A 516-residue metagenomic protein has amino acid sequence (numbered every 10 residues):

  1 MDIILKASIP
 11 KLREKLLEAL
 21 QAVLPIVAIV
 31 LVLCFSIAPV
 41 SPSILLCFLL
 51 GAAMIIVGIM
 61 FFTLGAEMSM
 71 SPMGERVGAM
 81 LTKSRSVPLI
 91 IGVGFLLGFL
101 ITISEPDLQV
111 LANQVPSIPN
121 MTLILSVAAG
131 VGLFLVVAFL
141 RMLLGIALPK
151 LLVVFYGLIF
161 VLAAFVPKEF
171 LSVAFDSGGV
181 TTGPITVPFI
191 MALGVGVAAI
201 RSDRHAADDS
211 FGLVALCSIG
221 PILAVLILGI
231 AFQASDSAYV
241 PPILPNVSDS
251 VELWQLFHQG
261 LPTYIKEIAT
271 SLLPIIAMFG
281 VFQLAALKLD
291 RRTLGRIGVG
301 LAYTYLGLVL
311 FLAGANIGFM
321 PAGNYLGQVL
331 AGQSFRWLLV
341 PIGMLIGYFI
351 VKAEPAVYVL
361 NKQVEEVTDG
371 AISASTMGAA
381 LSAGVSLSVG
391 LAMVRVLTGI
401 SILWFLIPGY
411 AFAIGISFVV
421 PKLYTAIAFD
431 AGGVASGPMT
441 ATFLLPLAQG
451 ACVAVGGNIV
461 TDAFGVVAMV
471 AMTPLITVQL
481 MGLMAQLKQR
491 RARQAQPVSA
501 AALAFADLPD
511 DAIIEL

Functional and structural regions predicted by a protein language model:
M1-A19, V23, G74-P88, S202-L213 (+6 more regions): Intrinsically disordered, low-complexity non-transmembrane regions of multi-pass membrane transporters
D2, A138-V153, E169, R201-N246 (+4 more regions): Juxtamembrane and boundary regions of transmembrane helices in multi-pass small-molecule transporters and channels
R13-A19, V40-L50, T82, V115-I124 (+7 more regions): Interfacial loop-to-helix junctions that mark the boundaries of transmembrane helices in multi-pass membrane
E14-A22, L46-A52, M80-L89, L148-V153 (+3 more regions): Alpha-helical transmembrane segments and their helix-start/interface "positive-inside/aromatic belt" motifs in integral
L24-I37, G51-F61, V93-L100, G130-R141 (+10 more regions): Hydrophobic core segments of alpha-helical transmembrane domains in multi-pass membrane transport and ion-translocation
V32-L46, A66-G74, L100-V115, F134-I146 (+11 more regions): Transmembrane helix-loop junctions in multi-pass membrane proteins
G78-M80, V87-L158, R336-S417: Helix-loop-helix junctions within the multi-pass membrane cores of secondary transporters/permeases
I243-A356: Transmembrane helical segments that form the transport core of multi-pass membrane transport proteins
